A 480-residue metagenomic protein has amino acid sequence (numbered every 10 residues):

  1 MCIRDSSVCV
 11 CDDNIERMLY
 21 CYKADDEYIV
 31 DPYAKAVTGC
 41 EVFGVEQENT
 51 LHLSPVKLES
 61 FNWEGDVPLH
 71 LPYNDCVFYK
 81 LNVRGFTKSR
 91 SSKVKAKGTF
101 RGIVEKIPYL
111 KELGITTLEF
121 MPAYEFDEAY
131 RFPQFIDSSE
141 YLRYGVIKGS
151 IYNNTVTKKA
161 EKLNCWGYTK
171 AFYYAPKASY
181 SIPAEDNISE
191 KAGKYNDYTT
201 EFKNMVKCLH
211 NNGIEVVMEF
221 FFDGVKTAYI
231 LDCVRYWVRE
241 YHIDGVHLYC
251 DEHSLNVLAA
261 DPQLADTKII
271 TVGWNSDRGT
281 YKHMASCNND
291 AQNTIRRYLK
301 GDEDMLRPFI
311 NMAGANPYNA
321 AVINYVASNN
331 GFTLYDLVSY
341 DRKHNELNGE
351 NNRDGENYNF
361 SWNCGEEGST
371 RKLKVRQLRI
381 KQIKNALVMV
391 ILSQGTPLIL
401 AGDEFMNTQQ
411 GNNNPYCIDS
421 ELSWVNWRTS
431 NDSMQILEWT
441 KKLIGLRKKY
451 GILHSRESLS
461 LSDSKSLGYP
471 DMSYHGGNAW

Functional and structural regions predicted by a protein language model:
M1-I3: Short, small-residue-biased leader/transition segments that mark boundaries at the very start of proteins
S6-K80, T87-V94: The feature marks proteins involved in alpha-glucan
Y22, L81, L110, F120 (+7 more regions): Conserved, mostly hydrophobic/aromatic
E46-Q47, L51, H242, L255 (+4 more regions): Conserved alpha/beta catalytic core and glycan-binding cleft of carbohydrate-active enzymes
S54-M121, E125, R131, N164-K170: An acidic-aromatic substrate-binding cleft motif
V77-Y79, L118-F120, V216-M218, V246 (+3 more regions): Hydrophobic faces of well-ordered beta-strands that scaffold small-molecule active sites in alpha/beta enzyme cores
S92-T99, Y130-N211, F222-E240, L347-G368 (+1 more regions): Aromatic- and acidic-residue-enriched carbohydrate-binding clefts of CAZyme catalytic domains
I383-G411, R428-W480: Glycan-recognition and catalytic regions of carbohydrate-active enzymes
